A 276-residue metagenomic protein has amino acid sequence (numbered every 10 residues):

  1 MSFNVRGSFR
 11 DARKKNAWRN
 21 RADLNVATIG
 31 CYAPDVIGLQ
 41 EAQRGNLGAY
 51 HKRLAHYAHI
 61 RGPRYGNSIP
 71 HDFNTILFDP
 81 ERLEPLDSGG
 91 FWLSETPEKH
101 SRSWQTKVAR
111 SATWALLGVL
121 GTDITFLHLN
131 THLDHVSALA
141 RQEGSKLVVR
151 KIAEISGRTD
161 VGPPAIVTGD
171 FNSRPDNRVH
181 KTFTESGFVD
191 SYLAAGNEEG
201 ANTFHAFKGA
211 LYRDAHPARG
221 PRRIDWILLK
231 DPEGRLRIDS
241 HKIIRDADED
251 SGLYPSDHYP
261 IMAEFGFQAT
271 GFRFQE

Functional and structural regions predicted by a protein language model:
M1-R53, R64-D72, K146, A269-E276: N-terminal, active-site-proximal structural segment of metallo-dependent hydrolase catalytic domains
S2-D23, L93-K107, D134, L211: Acidic/histidine-rich helix-loop elements that form or flank divalent-metal/phosphate-binding sites at the catalytic
F3-V5, T131-L133, D170-F171, Y259: Active-site metal-binding loops of divalent metal-dependent hydrolases
V36-L129, L133, S240: Structured beta-strand-rich core segments of catalytic domains in phosphoester-bond hydrolases
I37-Q40, G62, I166-D170, D190-A194: Active-site neighborhood of phospho(di)ester-bond hydrolases with catalytic His/Asp-centered motifs
R82, L139, A153-A165, S173-E276: Metal-dependent phosphoester-hydrolase catalytic domains
S111-L129, A138-K181: His/acidic metal-ligating clusters that form di-metal
